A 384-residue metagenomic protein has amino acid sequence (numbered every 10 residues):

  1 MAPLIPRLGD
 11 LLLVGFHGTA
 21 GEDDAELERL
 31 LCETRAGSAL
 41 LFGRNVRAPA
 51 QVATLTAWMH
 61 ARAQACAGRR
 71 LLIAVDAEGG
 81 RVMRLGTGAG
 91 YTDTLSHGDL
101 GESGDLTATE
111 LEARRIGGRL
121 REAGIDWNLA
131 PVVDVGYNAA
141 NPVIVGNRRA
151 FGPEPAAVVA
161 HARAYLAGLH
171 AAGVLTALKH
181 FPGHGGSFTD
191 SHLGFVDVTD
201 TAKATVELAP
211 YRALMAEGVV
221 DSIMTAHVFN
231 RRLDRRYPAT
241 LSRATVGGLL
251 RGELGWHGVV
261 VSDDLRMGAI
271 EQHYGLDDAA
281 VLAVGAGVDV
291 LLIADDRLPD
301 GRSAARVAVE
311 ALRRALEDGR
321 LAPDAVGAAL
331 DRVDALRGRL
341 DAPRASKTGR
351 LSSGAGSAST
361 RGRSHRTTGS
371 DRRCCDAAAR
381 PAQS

Functional and structural regions predicted by a protein language model:
M1-T34, R243, G252-E253, E271-S384: Preference for extracellular/luminal or secreted protein segments
P6, F16-H17, E22-D23, N45-A65 (+4 more regions): Second-shell residues forming the walls of enzyme active-site clefts
A25, S103-L111, G152-A156, A160 (+2 more regions): Soluble non-cytosolic domains of exported or imported proteins
R29-F42, R115, E122-W127: Catalytic domains of carbohydrate-active enzymes, especially glycoside hydrolases
G80, L85-A89, D126-R148, L175-F195 (+1 more regions): Active-site-proximal loop/short-helix segments that contain or immediately flank catalytic acid/base residue(s)
A89-G124: A generic, well-ordered mixed alpha/beta core segment in the N-terminal half of proteins
D99-T107, G146-A156, G194-T201: Flexible, glycine/proline-enriched loop segments at strand-loop-helix junctions that form or flank small-ligand binding
